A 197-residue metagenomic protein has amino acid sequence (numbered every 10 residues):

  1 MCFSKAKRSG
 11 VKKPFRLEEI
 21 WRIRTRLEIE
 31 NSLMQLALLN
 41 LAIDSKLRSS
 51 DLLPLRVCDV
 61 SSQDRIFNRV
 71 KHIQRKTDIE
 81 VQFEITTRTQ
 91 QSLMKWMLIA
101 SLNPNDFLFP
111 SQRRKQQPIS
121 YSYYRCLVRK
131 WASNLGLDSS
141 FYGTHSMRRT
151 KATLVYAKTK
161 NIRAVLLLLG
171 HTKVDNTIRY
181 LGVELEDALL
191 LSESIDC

Functional and structural regions predicted by a protein language model:
M1-C197: Conserved catalytic core of the tyrosine transesterase superfamily
